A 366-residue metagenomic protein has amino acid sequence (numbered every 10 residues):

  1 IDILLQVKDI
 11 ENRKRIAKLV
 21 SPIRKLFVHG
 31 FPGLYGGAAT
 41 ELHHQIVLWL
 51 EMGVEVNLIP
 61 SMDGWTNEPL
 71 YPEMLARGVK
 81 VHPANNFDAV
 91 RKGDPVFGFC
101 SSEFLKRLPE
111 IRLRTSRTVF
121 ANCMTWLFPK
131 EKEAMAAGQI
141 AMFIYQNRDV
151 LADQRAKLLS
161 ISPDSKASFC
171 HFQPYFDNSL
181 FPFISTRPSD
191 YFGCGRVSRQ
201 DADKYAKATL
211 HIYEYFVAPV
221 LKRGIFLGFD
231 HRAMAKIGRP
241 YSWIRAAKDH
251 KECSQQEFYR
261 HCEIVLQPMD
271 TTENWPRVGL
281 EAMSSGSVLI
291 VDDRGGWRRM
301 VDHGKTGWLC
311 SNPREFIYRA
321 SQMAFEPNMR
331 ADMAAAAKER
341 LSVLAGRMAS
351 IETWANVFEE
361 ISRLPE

Functional and structural regions predicted by a protein language model:
N12-R15, F27-H29, T40, V47 (+2 more regions): Extended catalytic core of nucleotide-activated donor transferases of GT-like folds
G30-H43, A202-K204: A short, glycine/small-residue-rich beta-strand->loop->alpha-helix junction that serves as a flexible
A152, Y175-C253: Conserved catalytic-core segment of nucleotide-activated headgroup transferases in glycan assembly
E257-C262: Short alpha-helical donor nucleotide-sugar binding micro-motif in glycosyltransferases
E263, G286: A short alpha->beta transition loop at the rim of the catalytic pocket in nucleotide-sugar-dependent
V288-V291: Short hydrophobic beta-strand element within catalytic cores of glycosyltransferases and related nucleotide-activated
D293-G304, W308-L309: Short acidic/histidine- and often glycine-rich active-site loop of Leloir-type glycosyltransferases that engages
S311-R314, F325-P365: A charged, aromatic-enriched C-terminal amphipathic alpha-helix characteristic of glycosyltransferases across folds
